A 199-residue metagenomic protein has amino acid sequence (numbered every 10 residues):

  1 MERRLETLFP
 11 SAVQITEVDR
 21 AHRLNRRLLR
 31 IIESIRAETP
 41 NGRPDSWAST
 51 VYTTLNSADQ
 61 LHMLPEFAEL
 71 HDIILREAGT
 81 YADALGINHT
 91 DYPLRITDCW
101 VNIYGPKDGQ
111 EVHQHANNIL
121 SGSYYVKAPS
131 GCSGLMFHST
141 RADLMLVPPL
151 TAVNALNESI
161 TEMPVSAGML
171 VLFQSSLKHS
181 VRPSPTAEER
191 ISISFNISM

Functional and structural regions predicted by a protein language model:
M1-N88: Non-heme Fe(II)/2-oxoglutarate
R4, E111, R182-T186: Short proline/glycine-enriched turn/loop segments at secondary-structure junctions
P10-A12, T97, N118-L120, E189-I191: Residues at beta-strand starts and edge strands
E17-D19, Y104, Y125-K127, N196-S198: Solvent-exposed residues in well-ordered beta-strands and their adjoining turns, especially edge/terminal strands
A21, P129-G131, T186-A187: Short strand-connecting beta-turns/loops that link adjacent beta-strands
D59, M63-R95, G105-I119, V126-S130: Active-site region of the double-stranded beta-helix
R95-L172: Catalytic core of non-heme Fe(II) oxygenases with the double-stranded beta-helix
V153-M199: Catalytic core of Fe(II)/2-oxoglutarate
